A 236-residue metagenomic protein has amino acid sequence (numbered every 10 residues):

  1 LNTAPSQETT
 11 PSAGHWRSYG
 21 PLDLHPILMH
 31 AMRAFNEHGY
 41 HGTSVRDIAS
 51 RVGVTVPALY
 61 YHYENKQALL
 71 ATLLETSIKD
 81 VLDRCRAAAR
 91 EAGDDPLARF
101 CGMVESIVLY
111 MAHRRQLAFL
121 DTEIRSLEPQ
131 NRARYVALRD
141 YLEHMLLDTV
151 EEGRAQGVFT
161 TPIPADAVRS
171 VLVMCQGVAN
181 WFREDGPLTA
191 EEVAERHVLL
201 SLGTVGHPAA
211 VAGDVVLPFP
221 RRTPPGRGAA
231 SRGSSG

Functional and structural regions predicted by a protein language model:
L1-P11, S106-L109, E143-A155, M174 (+1 more regions): C-terminal peripheral helix-coil segments that are non-catalytic and often amphipathic
L22, P26, H30, A34-A68 (+1 more regions): Helix-turn-helix
K66, L73, S77, V81 (+7 more regions): Hydrophobic/aromatic residues within well-ordered alpha-helical segments
T72, R86-R115, V168-V171, L217-F219: Hydrophobic alpha-helical connector segments
K79-D83, Q130-Q156, A165-R169: Amphipathic alpha-helical packing segments from all-alpha helical-bundle domains
M111-Q130, L147, N180: Amphipathic alpha-helical segments used for helix-helix packing
A118-T122, T161-P162, V211-D214: Short, hydrophobic secondary-structure boundary micro-motifs
